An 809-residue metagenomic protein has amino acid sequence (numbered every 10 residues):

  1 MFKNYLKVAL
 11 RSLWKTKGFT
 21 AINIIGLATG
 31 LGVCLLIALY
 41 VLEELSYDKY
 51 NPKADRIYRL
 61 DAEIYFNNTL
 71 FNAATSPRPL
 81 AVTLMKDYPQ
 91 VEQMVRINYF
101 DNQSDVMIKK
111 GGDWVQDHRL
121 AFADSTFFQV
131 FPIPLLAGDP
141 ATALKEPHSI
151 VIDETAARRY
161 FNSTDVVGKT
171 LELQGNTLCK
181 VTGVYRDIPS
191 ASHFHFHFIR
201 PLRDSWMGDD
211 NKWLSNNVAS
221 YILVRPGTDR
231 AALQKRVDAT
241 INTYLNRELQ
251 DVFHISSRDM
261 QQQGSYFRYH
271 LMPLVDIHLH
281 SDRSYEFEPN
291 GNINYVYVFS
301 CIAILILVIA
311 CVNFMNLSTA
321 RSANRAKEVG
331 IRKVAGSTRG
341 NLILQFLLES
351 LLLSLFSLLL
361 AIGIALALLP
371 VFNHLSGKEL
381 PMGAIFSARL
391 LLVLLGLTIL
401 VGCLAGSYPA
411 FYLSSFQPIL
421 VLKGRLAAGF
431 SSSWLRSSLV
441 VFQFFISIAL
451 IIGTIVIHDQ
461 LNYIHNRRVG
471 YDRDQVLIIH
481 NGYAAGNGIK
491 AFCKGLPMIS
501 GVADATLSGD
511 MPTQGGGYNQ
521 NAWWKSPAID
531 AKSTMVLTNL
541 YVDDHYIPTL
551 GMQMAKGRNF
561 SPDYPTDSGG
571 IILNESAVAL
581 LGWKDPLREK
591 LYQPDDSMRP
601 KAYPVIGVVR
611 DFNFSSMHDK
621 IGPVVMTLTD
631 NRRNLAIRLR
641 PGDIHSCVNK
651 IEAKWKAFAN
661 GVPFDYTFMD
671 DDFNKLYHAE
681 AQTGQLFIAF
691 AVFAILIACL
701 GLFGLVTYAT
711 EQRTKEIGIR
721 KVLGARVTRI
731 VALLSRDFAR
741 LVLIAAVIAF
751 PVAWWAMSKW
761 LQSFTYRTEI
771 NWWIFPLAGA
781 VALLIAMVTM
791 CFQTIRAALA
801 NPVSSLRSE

Functional and structural regions predicted by a protein language model:
M1-I24, Y285-E288, S318-L355, L366-G486 (+2 more regions): Alpha-helical transmembrane segments of integral membrane proteins
M1-R11, K15-F19, N51, T243-I302 (+10 more regions): Membrane-helix entry/capping segments
K15-V41, G291-K327, L355, L435-H458 (+3 more regions): Hydrophobic alpha-helical transmembrane segments of multi-pass inner-membrane transport and secretion
L35, L39-E63, P89, P134 (+8 more regions): Membrane-proximal juxtamembrane linkers immediately C-terminal to transmembrane helices
E44, Y58-R119, T126, R158-S163 (+3 more regions): Hydrophobic, regular-secondary-structure patches
D124-A137, H148-G291, A491-A679: Mid-to-C-terminal secondary-structure elements that act as membrane-proximal/extracytoplasmic interface segments
I331-L369, A694, K715-S758, L777 (+1 more regions): Transmembrane alpha-helical interface segments in multi-pass membrane proteins
L390-P409, I448, F693, C699 (+1 more regions): Hydrophobic alpha-helical transmembrane segments of polytopic membrane proteins
